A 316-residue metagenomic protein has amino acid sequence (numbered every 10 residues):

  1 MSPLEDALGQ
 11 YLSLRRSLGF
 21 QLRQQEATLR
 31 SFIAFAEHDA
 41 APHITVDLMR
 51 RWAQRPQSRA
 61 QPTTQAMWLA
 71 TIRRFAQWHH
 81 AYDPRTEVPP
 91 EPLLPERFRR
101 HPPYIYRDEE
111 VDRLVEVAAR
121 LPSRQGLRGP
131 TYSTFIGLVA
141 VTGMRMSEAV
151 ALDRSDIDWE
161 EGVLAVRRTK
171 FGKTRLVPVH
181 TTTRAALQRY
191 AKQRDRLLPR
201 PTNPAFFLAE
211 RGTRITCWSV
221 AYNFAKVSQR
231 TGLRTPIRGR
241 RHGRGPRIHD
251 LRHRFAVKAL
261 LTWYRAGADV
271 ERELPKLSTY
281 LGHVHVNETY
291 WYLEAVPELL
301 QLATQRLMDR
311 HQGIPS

Functional and structural regions predicted by a protein language model:
M1-S316: Conserved catalytic core of the tyrosine transesterase superfamily
